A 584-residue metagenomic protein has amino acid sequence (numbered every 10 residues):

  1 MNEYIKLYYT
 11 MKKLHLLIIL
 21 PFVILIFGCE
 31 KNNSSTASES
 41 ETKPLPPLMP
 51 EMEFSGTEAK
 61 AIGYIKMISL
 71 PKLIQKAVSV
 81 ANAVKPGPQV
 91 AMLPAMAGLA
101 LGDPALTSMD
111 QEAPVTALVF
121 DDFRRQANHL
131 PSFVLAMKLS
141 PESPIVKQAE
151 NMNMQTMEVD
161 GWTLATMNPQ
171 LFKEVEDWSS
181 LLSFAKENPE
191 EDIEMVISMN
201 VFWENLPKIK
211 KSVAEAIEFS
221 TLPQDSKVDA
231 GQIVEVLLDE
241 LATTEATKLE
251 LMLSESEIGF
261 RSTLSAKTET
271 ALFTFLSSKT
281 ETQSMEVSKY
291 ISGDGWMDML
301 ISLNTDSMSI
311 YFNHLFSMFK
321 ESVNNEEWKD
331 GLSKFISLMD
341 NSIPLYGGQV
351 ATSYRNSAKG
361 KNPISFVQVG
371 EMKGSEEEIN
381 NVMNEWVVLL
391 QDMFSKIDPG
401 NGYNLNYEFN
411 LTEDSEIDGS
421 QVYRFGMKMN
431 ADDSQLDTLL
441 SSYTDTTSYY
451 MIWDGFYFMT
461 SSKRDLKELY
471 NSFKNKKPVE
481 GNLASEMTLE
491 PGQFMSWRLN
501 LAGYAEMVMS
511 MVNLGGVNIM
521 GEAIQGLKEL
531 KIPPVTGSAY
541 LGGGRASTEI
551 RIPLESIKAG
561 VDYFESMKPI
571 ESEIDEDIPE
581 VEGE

Functional and structural regions predicted by a protein language model:
I5-I18: Bacterial N-terminal signal peptides that target proteins for export
L25-G28: C-terminal motif of bacterial Sec signal peptides marking the signal peptidase cleavage site
E30-M152, K186-T244, K248, G259-S365 (+2 more regions): Structural boundary/hinge residues at secondary-structure and domain interfaces
K31-S34, M429-D432, L436, T460-S462 (+1 more regions): Extended terminal
I65, L135, L164, M299 (+2 more regions): Buried hydrophobic packing residues in well-ordered domains
L99-A100, P104-T116, S415-S442, L514-M520: Intrinsic, low-complexity N-terminal interaction/targeting segments
K138-S143, M167-F172, M372-E376, S462-D465: Helix N-cap motif at beta-to-alpha junctions
N153-L222, L439-L530, S538: A conserved glycine-rich beta-strand in the N-terminal activation segment of trypsin-fold
